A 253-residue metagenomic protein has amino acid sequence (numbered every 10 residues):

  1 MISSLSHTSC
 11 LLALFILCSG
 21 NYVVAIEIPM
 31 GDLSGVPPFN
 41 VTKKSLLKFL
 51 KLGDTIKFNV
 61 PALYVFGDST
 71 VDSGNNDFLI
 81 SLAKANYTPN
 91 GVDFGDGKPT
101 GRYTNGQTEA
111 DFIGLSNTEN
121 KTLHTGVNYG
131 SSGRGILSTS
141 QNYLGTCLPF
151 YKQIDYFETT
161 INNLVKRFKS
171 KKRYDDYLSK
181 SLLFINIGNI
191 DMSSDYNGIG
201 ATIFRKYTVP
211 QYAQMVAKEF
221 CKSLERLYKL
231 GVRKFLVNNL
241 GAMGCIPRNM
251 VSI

Functional and structural regions predicted by a protein language model:
I2-I253: Conserved active-site regions of diverse hydrolases
